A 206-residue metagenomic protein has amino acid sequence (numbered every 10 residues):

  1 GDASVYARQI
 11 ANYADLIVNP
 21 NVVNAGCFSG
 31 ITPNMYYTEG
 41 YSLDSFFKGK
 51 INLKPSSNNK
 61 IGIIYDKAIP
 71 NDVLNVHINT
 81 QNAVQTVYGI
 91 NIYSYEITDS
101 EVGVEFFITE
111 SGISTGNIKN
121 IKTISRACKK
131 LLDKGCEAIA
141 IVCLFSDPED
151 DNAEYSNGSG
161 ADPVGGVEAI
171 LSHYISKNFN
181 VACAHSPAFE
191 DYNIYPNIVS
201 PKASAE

Functional and structural regions predicted by a protein language model:
G1-N157, A161-G165: Metallocofactor- and cofactor-centric catalytic cores in central/energy metabolism, strongly enriched
N52-K54, E168, K202-E206: Short flexible/disordered coil segments
S156-G158, I175, K202: Short, flexible active-site loops
G166-I170, F189: Acidic, glycine-rich loop-and-beta core segments that form the ion-binding/anion-interacting portion of active sites
I170-A182: A structural motif corresponding to the C-terminal end of an alpha-helix and its immediate exit/capping segment
N180-A182, S186-E206: Redox- and metal-dependent alpha/beta enzyme cores, enriched for Fe-S-associated oxidoreductases and cofactor-handling
